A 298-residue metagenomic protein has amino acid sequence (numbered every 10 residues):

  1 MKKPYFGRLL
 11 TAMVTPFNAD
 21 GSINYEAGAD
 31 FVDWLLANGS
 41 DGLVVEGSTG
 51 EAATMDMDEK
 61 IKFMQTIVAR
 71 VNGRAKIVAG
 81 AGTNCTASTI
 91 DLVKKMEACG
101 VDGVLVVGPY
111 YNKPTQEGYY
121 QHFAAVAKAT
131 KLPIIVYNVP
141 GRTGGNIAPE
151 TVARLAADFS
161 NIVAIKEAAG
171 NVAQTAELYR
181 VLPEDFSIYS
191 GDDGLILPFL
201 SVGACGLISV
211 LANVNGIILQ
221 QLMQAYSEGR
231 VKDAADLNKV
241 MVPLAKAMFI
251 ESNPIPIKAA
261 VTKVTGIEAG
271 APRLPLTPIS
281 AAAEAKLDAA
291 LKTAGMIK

Functional and structural regions predicted by a protein language model:
K2-T11, T15-G144, R154, V261: Active-site beta->alpha loop and helix N-cap motifs at the rims of alpha/beta catalytic domains
R8-V14, W34, N38-S40, K95 (+2 more regions): C-terminal alpha-helical cap/extension of soluble enzyme domains
G28, K60, M64, T89 (+7 more regions): A general structural signal for well-ordered alpha-helical segments in protein cores
V32, M64, F123, F159 (+2 more regions): Short amphipathic alpha-helical/adjacent loop interface patches that line ligand and macromolecule-binding sites
M55-D58, D91, Q116-Y119, I147-P149 (+4 more regions): Short secondary-structure transition/capping segments
A69-A75, A98-G100, T130-L132, A157-N161 (+4 more regions): Short helix-capping segments at alpha-helix termini
K128, R142-F249: Catalytic alpha/beta core domains of metabolic enzymes, predominantly
N138-V139, N161-I162, R273: Glycine-rich phosphate-binding "P-loop"
